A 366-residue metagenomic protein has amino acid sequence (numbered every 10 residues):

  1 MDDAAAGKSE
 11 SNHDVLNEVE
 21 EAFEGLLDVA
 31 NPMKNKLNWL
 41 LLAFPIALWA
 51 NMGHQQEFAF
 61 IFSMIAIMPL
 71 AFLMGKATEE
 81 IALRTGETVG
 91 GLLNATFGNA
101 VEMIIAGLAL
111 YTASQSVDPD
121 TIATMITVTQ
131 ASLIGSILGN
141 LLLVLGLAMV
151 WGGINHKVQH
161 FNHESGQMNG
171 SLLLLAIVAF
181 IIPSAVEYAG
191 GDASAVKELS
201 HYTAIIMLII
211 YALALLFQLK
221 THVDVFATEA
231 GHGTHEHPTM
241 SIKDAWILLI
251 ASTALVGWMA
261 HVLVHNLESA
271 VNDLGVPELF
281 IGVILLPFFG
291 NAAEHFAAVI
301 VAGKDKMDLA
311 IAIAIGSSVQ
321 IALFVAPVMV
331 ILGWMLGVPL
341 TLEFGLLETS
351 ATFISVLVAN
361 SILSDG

Functional and structural regions predicted by a protein language model:
M1-K76, L141-H265, P339-L340, F344 (+1 more regions): Alpha-helical transmembrane bundles of multi-pass secondary active transporters
E18-A30, M52-A59, T85-V89, G135 (+4 more regions): Short juxtamembrane and helix-loop transition motifs at transmembrane-helix boundaries in membrane proteins
P69, L92-A100, S132-L142, Q167-N169 (+4 more regions): Transmembrane helix-bundle signature of multi-pass membrane transporters/permeases
L70, M74-G146: Early transmembrane hairpin of solute transport permeases
E80-V89, L110-A131, W151-Q167, G191 (+4 more regions): Juxtamembrane helix-boundary/capping and inter-helix hinge elements in multi-pass membrane proteins
E102-A109, L175-G190, A322-G333: Hydrophobic alpha-helical transmembrane segments in multi-pass integral membrane proteins
H235-M307: Transmembrane helical segments that form the transport core of multi-pass membrane transport proteins
I300, M307-G366: C-terminal transmembrane helix pair
